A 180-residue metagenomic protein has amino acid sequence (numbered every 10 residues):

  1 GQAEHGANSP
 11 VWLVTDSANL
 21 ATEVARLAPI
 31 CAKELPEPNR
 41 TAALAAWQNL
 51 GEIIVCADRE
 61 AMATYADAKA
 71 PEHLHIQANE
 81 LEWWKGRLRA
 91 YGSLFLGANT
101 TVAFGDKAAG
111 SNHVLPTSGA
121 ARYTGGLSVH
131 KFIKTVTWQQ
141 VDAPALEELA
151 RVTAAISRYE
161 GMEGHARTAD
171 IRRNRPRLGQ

Functional and structural regions predicted by a protein language model:
G1-N49, I53: A conserved active-site cap/scaffold subdomain adjacent to cofactor or substrate pockets
V14, A18, E52-V55, S118 (+2 more regions): Hydrophobic alpha-helical scaffolding
R59, T64-G179: C-terminal core of ALDH-fold dehydrogenases
